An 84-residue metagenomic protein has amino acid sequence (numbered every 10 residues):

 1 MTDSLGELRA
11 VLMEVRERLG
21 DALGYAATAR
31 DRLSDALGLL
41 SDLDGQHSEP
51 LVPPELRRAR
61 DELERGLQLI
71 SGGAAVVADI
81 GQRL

Functional and structural regions predicted by a protein language model:
T2-L84: Amphipathic alpha-helical hairpins/coiled-coils and adjacent low-complexity
